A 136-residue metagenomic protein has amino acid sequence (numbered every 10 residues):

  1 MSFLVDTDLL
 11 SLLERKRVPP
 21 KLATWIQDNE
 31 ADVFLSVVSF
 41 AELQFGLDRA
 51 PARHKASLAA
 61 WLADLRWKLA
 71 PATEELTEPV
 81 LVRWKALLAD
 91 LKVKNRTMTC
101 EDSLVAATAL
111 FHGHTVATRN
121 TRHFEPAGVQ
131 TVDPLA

Functional and structural regions predicted by a protein language model:
M1, A106-A136: Acidic, PIN/NYN-like endoribonuclease modules and their adjacent C-terminal/linker elements
M1-L35, L47-D64: Short, well-structured N-terminal submotif of metal-dependent ribonuclease cores
V5-D6, L35-S36, T97-T99, N120 (+1 more regions): Histidine- and aromatic-rich ligand-binding microenvironments
L10, F40-L43, F124: A generic structural signal for short hydrophobic patches within well-formed alpha-helices
L12-L13, K21, G46, W84 (+2 more regions): Residues that scaffold the ATP/ADP-binding catalytic core of kinase and kinase-like folds
N29, L69, A127-G128: Short, structured coil segments at secondary-structure junctions
F45-D48, P71-A117: Active-site neighborhoods of divalent-metal-dependent phosphate/nucleic-acid chemistry enzymes
A50-H54, L91-K92, D133-A136: Short, hinge-like loop/turn segments at secondary-structure boundaries
